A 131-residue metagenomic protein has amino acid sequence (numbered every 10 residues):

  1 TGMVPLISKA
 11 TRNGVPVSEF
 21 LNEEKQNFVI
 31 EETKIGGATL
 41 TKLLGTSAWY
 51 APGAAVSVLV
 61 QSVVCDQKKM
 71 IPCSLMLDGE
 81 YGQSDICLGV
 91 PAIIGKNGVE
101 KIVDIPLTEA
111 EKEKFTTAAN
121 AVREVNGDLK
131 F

Functional and structural regions predicted by a protein language model:
T1-F131: C-terminal substrate-binding/catalytic lobe of Rossmann-fold NAD(P)-dependent dehydrogenases
